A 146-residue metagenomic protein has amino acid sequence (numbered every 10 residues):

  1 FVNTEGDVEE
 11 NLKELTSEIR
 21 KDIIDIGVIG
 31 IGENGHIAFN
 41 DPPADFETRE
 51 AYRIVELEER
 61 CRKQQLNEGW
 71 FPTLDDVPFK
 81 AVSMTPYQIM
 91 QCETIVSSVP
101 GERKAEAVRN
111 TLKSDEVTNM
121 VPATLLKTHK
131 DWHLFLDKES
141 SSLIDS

Functional and structural regions predicted by a protein language model:
F1-I26: Ligand-binding beta-strand-loop-alpha-helix segment within the catalytic cores of soluble metabolic enzymes
V2-E5, I31-E33, P42, L57-E59 (+3 more regions): Fold-independent oxyanion-binding glycine-rich loops and adjacent beta-strand/coil segments at enzyme active sites
T4-D7, P72-P78, T111-S114: Short, flexible loop segments at the rims of nucleotide/cofactor-binding pockets, characterized by
D7-L12, G35-F39, F46, A105-E106 (+1 more regions): Short, well-ordered, mixed-charge alpha-helical segments that flank or form enzyme active sites
V8-L12, A81-T85, N119: Amphipathic coiled-coil/heptad-repeat helices and related helical stalk/stem segments that mediate oligomerization
D22-E47: Glycine-rich phosphate-binding loop
A38-M84: Class I SAM-dependent methyltransferase SAM-binding "motif I" and its flanking Rossmann-like core
M84-Y87, Q91-S146: ATP/nucleoside-binding phosphotransfer catalytic cores, i.e., glycine-rich phosphate-binding loops
